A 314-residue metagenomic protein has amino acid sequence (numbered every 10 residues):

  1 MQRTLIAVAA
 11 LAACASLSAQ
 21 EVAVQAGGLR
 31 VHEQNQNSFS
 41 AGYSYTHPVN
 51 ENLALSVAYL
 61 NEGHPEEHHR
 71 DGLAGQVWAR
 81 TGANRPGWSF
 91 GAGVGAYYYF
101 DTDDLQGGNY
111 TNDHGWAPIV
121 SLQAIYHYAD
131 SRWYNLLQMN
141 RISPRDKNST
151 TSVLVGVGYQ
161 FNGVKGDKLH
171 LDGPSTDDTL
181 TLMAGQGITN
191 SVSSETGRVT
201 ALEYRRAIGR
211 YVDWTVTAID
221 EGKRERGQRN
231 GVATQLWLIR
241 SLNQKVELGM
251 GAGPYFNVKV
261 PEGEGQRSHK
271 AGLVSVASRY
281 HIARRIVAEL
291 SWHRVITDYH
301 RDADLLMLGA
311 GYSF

Functional and structural regions predicted by a protein language model:
A13-S16: N-terminal signal peptide c-region/cleavage motif recognized by signal peptidases
E21, T150-Q186, D302-F314: Outer-membrane beta-barrel "beta-signal"
E21-V22, E51-V57, R85-F90, Y128-L136 (+5 more regions): Repeated loop/turn-to-beta-strand initiation elements of outer-membrane beta-barrel proteins
A26-H32, Y59-P65, A79-T81, V94-T102 (+8 more regions): Transmembrane beta-strands of outer-membrane beta-barrel pores
N35-A41, H69-G75, H114-V120, S149-V153 (+4 more regions): Residues that define the transmembrane beta-barrel architecture of outer-membrane proteins
A41-H47, G75-T81, V94-A96, L122-Y126 (+6 more regions): Residues on the lipid-exposed face of transmembrane beta-strands in outer-membrane beta-barrel proteins
V57-H69, F100-W116, V192-S193, T215-V232 (+1 more regions): Flexible, solvent-exposed loop segments that connect beta-strands
G72-A74, L171-Y255: Detector for outer-membrane/organellar transmembrane beta-barrel domains, recognizing the amphipathic beta-strand
